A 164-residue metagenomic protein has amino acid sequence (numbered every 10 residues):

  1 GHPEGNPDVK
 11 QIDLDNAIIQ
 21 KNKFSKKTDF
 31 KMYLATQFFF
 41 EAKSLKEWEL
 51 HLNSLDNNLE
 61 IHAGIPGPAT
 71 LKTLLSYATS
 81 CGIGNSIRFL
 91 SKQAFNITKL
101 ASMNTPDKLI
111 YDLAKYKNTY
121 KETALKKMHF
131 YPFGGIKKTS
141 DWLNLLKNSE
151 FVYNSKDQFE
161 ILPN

Functional and structural regions predicted by a protein language model:
G1-Q20, N53-N118, G134, L146-N164: Active-site pocket-lining/capping segments in soluble small-molecule metabolic enzymes
H2-P3, T28-T36: Short, flexible active-site loops
D8-I12, F38-N53, K137-S140: Active-site-adjacent beta->alpha loops and helix N-cap segments on the catalytic face of soluble alpha/beta enzymes
F24, A35-K46, E60-G64: Membrane translocator/pore-forming domains, dominated by Gram-negative outer-membrane beta-barrels
F24-M32, D112-K126: A structural motif corresponding to the C-terminal end of an alpha-helix and its immediate exit/capping segment
K31-A35, N58-H62, L125-H129: Structural preference for beta-strand elements that scaffold enzyme active sites
N118-T119, T139-D141: Histidine-acidic metal/acid-base catalytic patches
F130-K138: A short, acidic, flexible beta-alpha connecting loop/helix-capping segment that sits on the rim of active
